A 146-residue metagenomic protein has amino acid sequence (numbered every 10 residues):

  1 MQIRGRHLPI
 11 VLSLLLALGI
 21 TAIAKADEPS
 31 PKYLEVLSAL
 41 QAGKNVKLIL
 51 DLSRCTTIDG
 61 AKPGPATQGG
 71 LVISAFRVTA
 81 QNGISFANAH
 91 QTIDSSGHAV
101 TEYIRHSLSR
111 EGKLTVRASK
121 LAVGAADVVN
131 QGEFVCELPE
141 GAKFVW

Functional and structural regions predicted by a protein language model:
M1-G5: N-terminal secretory signal peptides that target proteins for export/translocation
R6-L8, T56, T79, S107: Small/flexible residues
P9-G19: Bacterial N-terminal signal peptides
I20-A26: Sec/Tat signal peptide C-region and signal peptidase I cleavage site
A26-S95, A126-D127, V145: N-terminal secretory signal peptides
S85-W146: Acidic, glycine-rich flexible loop segments
